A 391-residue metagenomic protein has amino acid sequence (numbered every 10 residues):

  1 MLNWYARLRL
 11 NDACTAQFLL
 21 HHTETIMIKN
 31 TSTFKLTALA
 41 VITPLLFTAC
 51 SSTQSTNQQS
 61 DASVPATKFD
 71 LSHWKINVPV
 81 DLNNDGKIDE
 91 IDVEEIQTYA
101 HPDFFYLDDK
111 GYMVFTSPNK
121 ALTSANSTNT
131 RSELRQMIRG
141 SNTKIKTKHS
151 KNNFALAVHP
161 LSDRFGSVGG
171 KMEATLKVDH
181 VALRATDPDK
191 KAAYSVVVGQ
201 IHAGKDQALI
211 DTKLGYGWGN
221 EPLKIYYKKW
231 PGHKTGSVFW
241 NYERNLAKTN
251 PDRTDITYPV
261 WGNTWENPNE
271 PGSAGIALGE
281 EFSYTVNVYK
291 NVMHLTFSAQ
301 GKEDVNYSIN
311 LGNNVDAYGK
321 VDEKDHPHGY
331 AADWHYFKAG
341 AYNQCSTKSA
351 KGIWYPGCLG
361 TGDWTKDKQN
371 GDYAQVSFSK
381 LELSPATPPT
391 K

Functional and structural regions predicted by a protein language model:
W4-I26: Short, Lys/Arg-enriched N-terminal segments with co-localized hydrophobic residues within the first ~10-30 amino acids
I28-A38: Bacterial N-terminal signal peptides that target proteins for export
T48-A49: C-terminal motif of bacterial Sec signal peptides marking the signal peptidase cleavage site
Q54-P102: N-terminal module-boundary/linker segments of secreted carbohydrate-active enzymes
Y106-L107, V114-L246: Secretory/extracellular carbohydrate-interaction modules and structurally similar beta-sandwich "look-alikes"
A174, E280-V288, L295-F297: Short tryptophan-centered beta-strand motifs in secreted/extracellular beta-sheet-rich domains of glycan-recognition
E243-E281: Short, aromatic/His-centered strand-loop micro-motif at the edge of beta-sheets
V292-K391: Aromatic sugar-binding interfaces of carbohydrate-active proteins
